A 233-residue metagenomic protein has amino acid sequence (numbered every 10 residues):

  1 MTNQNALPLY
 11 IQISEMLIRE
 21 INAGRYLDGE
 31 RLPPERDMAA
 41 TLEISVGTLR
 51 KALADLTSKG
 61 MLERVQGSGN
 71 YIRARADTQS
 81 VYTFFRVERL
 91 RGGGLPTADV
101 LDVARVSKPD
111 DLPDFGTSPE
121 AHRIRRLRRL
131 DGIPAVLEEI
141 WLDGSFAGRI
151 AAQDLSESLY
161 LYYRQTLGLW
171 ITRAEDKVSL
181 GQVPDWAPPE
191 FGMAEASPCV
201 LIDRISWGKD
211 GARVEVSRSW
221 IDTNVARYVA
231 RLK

Functional and structural regions predicted by a protein language model:
M1-I44: Extreme N-terminal segment that seeds HTH/winged-HTH DNA-binding domains in transcriptional regulators
Y10, P34, Y71-F84: Short, cationic-aromatic polyanion-contact patches
R25-Y26, E30, S58-G67, R73-R75: Beta-hairpin "wing" of winged helix-turn-helix
D37, D77, R204-I205: Short, surface-exposed secondary-structure boundary micro-motifs
T48: Residues in the helix-turn-helix
L53-A54: Short, hydrophobic-biased segments on the C-terminal half of alpha helices that form "recognition helices"
F84-R91: Short aromatic-glycine motifs in intrinsically disordered, low-complexity regions
P96-K233: C-terminal all-alpha effector/ligand-binding and dimerization domain of prokaryotic HTH-type transcriptional repressors
